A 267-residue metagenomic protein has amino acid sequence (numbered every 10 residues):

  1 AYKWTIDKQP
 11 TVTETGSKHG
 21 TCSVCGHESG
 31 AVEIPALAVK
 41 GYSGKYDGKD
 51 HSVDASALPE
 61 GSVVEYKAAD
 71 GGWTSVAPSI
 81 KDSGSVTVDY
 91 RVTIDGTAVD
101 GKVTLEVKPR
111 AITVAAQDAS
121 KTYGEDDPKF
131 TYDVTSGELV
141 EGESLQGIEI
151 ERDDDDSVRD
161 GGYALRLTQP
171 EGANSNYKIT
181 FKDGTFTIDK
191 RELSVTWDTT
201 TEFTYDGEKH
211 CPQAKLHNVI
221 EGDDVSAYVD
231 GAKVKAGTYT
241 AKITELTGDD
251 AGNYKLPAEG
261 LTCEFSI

Functional and structural regions predicted by a protein language model:
A1-I267: Solvent-exposed beta-strand/loop surfaces, strongest in extracytoplasmic domains of secreted and cell-surface proteins
